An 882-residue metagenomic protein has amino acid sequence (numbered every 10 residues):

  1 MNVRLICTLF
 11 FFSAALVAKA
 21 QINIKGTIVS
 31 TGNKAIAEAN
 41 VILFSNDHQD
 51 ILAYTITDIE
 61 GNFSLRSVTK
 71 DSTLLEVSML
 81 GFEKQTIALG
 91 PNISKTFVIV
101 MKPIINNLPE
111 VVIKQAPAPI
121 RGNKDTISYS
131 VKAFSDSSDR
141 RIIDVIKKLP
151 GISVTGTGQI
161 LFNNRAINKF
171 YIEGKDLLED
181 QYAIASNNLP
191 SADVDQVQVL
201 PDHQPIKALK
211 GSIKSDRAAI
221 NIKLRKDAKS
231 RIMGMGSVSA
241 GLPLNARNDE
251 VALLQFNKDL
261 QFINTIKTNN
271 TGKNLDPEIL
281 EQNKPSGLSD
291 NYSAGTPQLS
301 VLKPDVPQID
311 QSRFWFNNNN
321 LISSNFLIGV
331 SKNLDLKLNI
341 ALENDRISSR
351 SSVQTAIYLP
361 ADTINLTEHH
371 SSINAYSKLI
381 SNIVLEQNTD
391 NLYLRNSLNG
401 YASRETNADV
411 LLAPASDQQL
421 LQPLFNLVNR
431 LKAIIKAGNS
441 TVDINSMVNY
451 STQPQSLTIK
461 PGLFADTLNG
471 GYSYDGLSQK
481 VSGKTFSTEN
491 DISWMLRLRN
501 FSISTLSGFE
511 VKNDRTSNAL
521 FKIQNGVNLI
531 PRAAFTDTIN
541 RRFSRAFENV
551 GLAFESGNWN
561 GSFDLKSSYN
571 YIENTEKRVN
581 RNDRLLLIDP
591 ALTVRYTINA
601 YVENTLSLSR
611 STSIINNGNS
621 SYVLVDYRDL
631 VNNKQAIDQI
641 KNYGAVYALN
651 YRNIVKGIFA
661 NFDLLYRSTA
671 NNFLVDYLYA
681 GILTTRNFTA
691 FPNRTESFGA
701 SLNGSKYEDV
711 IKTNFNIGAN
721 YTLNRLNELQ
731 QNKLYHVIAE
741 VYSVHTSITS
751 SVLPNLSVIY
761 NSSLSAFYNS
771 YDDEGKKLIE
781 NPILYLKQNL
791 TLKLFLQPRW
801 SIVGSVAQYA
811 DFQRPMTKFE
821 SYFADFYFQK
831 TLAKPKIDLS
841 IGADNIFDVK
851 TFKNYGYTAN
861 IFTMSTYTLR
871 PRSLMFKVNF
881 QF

Functional and structural regions predicted by a protein language model:
Q21, N33, E60-N62, E83 (+18 more regions): Membrane-proximal, glycine/serine-rich, low-complexity loop/turn segments characteristic of large bacterial
K25-A37: Structural motif
F44-D50, S72-I87: A short, solvent-exposed loop/turn motif at the edges and junctions of modular extracellular/periplasmic domains
D47-N62: Short, acidic Ser/Thr/Gly-rich low-complexity loop/linker segments typical of extracellular and cell-surface proteins
K210-S212, L275-E281, S348-I364, L398 (+14 more regions): Outer-membrane beta-barrel translocator domains and adjoining extracellular loop/strand segments of Gram-negative
F314-F316, S371-S377, A415-F425, S478-F486 (+8 more regions): Replace "Gram-negative outer membrane beta-barrel proteins" with "bacterial and organellar outer membrane beta-barrel
S331-D345, N374-A408, D417-K577, Y596-Y601 (+3 more regions): Face-selective signature of the C-terminal outer-membrane beta-barrel domain
S743-A766, K777-F882: Conserved C-terminal beta-signal and adjacent last beta-strands/turns of outer-membrane beta-barrel proteins
